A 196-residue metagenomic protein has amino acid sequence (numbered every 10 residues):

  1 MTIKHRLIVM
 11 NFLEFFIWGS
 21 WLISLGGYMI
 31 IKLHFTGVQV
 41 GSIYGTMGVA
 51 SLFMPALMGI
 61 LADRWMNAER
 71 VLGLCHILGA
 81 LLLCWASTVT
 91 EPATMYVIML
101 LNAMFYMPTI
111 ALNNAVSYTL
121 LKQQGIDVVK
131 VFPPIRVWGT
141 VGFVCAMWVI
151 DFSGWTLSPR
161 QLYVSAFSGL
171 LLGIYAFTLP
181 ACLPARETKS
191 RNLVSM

Functional and structural regions predicted by a protein language model:
M1-S51: Helix-loop boundary and gating motifs at the non-cytosolic
M1-T2, F177-M196: Juxtamembrane intracellular "pre-TM" segments in multi-pass secondary transporters
F12, L82, P92-A111: Hydrophobic core of transmembrane alpha-helices in multi-pass small-molecule transporters, especially MFS/SLC-type
G48-A56, V144: Residue-level signature of mid-helix packing/kink "hotspots" within the transmembrane helices of 12-pass Major
F53-N67, I150-W155: Helix-to-loop junctions at the C-terminal end of transmembrane segments in multipass secondary transporters
R70-C84: Structural signature of the two symmetry-related core transmembrane helices
L100-W138: Cytoplasmic helix-loop-helix junction between adjacent transmembrane helices in 12-TM secondary transporters
R160-T178: Symmetry-related core transmembrane helices of the 12-TM Major Facilitator Superfamily/SLC fold
